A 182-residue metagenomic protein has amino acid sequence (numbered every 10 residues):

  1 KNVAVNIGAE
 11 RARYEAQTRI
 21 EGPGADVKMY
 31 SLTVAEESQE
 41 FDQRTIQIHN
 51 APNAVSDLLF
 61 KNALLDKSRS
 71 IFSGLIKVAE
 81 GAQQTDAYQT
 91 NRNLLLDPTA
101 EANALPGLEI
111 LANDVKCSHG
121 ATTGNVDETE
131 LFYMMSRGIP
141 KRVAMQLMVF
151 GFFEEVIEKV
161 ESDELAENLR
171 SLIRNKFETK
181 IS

Functional and structural regions predicted by a protein language model:
K1-F132, S136-I139, V160, E164-S182: Conserved beta-strand/loop scaffold segments within soluble protein domains that form the structured core and edges
A25, A144-M145: Small-residue helix-packing motif on alpha-helices
D127-E130, Q146-E155: Small/polar glycine-rich anion-binding or flexible loop at a beta-alpha turn
